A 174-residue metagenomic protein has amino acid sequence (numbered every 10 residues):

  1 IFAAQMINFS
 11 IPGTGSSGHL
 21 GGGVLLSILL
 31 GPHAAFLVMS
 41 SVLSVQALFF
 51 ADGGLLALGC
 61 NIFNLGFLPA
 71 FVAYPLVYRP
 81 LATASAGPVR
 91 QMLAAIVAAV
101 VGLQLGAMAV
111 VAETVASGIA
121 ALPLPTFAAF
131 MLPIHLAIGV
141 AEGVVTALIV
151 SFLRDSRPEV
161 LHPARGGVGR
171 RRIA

Functional and structural regions predicted by a protein language model:
I1-L25: Hydrophobic transmembrane alpha-helices
A4, N8, V45, F49 (+10 more regions): Alpha-helical membrane-inserting segments
M6-G15, S41-F71: Interfacial aromatic-anchored transmembrane helix boundaries in multi-pass membrane proteins
S10, H33, L48, D52 (+6 more regions): Membrane-interface elements of multi-pass transporters and channels
G21, F36-S40, F63, M92-V97 (+1 more regions): Hydrophobic alpha-helical transmembrane segments
L25-A34: Alpha-helix C-terminal capping segments
L65-G106, V110: Short helix-perturbing small/polar motifs within transmembrane alpha-helices
T126-A174: Alpha-helical transmembrane segments and their cytosolic interface
